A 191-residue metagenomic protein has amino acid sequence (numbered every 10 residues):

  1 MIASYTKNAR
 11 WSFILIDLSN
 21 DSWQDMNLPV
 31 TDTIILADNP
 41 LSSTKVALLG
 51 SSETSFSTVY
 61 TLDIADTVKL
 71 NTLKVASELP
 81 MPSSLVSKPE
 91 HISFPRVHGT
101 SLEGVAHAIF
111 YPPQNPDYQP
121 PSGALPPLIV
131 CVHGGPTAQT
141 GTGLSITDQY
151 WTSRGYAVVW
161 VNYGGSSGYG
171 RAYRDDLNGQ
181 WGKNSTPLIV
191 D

Functional and structural regions predicted by a protein language model:
M1-S4, V30-L49, P80-H91, S145-Q149: Conserved beta-propeller blade repeats
I2-N8, I16-D17, A47-E53, D63-I64: Beta-strand C-termini and the immediately following turn/loop, strongest in propeller blades
R10-W11, F56-S57, Y118, Q139-T140: Glycine/Thr-rich phosphate-binding loops of Rossmann-like dinucleotide-binding domains
W11-F13, D21, T44, S57 (+2 more regions): Repetitive beta-architecture junctions, highlighting loop-to-beta-strand starts across blade-like repeats
F13-L15, A37, V59-T61, A108: Hydrophobic beta-strand positions in blades of beta-propellers and related beta-sheet-rich domains
S22-N27: A short beta-strand motif characteristic of beta-propeller blades
L41, T54, A124: Structured loop/turn residues at beta-strand edges in well-structured enzyme cores
V68, V75-D191: Cap/lid segment of the alpha/beta-hydrolase catalytic domain
